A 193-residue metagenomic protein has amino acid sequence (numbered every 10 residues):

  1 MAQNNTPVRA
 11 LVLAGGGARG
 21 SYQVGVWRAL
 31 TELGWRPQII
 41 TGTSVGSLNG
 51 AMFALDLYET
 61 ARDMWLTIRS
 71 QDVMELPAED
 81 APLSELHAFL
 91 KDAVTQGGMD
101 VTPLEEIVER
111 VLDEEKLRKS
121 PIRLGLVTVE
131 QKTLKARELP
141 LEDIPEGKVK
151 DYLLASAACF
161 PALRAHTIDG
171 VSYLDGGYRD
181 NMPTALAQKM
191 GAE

Functional and structural regions predicted by a protein language model:
M1-N4: Basic/polar N-terminal segments that are highly enriched at the extreme N-terminus, encompassing both cleavable
T6-V108, A136-L154: Patatin-like phospholipase
L83-E193: Active-site-adjacent alpha/beta core region of enzyme catalytic domains
